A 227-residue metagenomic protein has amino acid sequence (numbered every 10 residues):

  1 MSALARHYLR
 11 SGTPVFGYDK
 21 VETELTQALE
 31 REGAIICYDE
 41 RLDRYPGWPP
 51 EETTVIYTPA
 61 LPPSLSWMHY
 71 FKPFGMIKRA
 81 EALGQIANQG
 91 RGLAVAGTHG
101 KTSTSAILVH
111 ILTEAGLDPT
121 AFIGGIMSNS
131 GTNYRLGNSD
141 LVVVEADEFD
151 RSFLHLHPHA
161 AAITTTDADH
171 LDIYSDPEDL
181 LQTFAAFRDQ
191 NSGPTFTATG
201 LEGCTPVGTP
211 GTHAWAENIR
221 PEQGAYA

Functional and structural regions predicted by a protein language model:
M1-C37, E51-V55, F71-F74, A106 (+2 more regions): ATP-dependent carboxylate-amine ligase
H7, E30, R44-W48, P59 (+2 more regions): Phosphate-binding loop of NTP-binding sites
E40-R41: A helix-coil-helix interface module used to build multimeric assemblies and to scaffold catalytic/cofactor sites
E52-T53, P62-L65, T209, G224: A generic alpha-helix propensity feature with a strong bias for hydrophobic helices
I126, P210, R220-G224: A short catalytic or substrate-binding loop motif that flags glycine-/basic-rich loops and adjacent residues that bind
